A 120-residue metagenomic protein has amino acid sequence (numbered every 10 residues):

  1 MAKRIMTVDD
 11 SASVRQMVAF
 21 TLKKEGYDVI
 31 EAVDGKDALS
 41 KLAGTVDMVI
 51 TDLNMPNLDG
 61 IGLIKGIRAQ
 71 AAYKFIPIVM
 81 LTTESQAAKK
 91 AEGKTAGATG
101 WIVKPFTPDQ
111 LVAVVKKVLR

Functional and structural regions predicted by a protein language model:
Q16-K24: Charged docking surfaces used in two-component/phosphorelay signaling
E31-M48, G66, A91: Acidic, metal-coordinating helix/loop segments flanking the phosphotransfer/catalytic sites of two-component signaling
T45-D47, A72-P77: His-Asp phosphorelay/catalytic-motif detector in bacterial-type signaling
D52, T82: Active-site residues of response regulator receiver
M55: Receiver (REC) domain active-site loop signature in two-component systems and cognate sites in sensor histidine kinases
F106-V115: C-terminal output helix
